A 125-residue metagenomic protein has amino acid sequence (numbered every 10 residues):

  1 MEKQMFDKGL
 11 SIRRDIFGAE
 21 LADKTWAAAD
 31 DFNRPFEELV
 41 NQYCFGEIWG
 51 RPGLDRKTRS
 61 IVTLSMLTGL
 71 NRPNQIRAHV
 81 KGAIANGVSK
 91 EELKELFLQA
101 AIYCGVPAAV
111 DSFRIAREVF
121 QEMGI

Functional and structural regions predicted by a protein language model:
M1-K57, A85, V110-I125: Acidic, glycine/proline-rich low-complexity segments that act as flexible tails and inter-domain linkers
D31-F32, T68-G69, N86, Q99-V106: A short structural micro-motif
V40-C44, I61-T68, L96-A101, S112: Short alpha-helical scaffolding segments that buttress acidic/His motifs in well-ordered protein cores
L54-I61, K90: Short, surface-exposed loop and linker segments with low hydrophobicity and enrichment for Pro/Ser/Thr
L64, T68-K94: Mid-chain, well-packed structural core segment of small domains
P73-H79, A100-I115: Short amphipathic alpha-helical segments at helix boundaries and their inter-helical linkers
L96-Y103, F120-I125: Short, highly charged low-complexity linear segments
